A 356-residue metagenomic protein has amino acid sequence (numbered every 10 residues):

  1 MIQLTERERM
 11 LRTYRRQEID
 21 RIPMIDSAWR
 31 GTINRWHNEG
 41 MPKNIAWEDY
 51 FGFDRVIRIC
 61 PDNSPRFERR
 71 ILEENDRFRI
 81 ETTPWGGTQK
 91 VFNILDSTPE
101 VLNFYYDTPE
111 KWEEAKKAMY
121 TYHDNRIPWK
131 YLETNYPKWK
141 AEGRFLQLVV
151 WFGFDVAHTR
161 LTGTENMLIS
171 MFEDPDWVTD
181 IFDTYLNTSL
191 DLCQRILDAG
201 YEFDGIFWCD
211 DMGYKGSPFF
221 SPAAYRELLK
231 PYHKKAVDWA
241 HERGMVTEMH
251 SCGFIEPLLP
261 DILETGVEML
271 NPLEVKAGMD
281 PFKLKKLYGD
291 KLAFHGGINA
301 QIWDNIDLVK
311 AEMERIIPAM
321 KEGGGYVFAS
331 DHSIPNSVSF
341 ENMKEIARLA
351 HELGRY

Functional and structural regions predicted by a protein language model:
M1-E39, I80-T82, K111-Y356: Active-site loop segments of alpha/beta catalytic cores
R16, R35, A46, G52 (+2 more regions): Glycine-centered secondary-structure boundary/capping sites
E18, F51-V56, E73-N75, A141-E142: Short, solvent-exposed loop/edge-beta patches enriched in aromatic
T32-R35, P65-F67, Q89-V91, A157: Short active-site-adjacent helix-start/loop capping segments
R35-R70: Segments that shape or occlude catalytic/ligand-binding pockets
H37-I45, F92-T98, N342: Surface-exposed flexible segments
E68-T121, E142-F145: A contiguous, low-structure linker/loop signature
